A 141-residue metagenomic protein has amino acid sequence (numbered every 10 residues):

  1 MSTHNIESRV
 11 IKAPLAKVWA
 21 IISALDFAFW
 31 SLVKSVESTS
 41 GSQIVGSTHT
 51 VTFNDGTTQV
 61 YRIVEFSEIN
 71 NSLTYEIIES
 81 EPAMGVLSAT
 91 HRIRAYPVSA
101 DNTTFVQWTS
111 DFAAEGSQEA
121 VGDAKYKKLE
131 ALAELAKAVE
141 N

Functional and structural regions predicted by a protein language model:
M1-I44: Hydrophobic ligand-binding cavity/cleft-lining segments
N5-E7, T57-Y61, T104: Short beta-strand segments
R9, Q59-E65, A89-V98: Hydrophobic/aromatic beta-strand elements that line small-molecule binding cavities or substrate pockets in beta-rich
I11, N54, S99-D101: A generic beta-sheet turn/junction motif
V18-I22, H49, I63, Y75 (+2 more regions): Hydrophobic pocket/interface hotspot
D26, L129-E140: Short amphipathic alpha-helical signal-transduction/dimerization elements
F29-P82, N141: Glycine-rich portal/gate segments that line the openings of hydrophobic small-molecule binding cavities
S80-E130, N141: Beta-strand/loop substructures that line and gate deep hydrophobic ligand-binding cavities in soluble
